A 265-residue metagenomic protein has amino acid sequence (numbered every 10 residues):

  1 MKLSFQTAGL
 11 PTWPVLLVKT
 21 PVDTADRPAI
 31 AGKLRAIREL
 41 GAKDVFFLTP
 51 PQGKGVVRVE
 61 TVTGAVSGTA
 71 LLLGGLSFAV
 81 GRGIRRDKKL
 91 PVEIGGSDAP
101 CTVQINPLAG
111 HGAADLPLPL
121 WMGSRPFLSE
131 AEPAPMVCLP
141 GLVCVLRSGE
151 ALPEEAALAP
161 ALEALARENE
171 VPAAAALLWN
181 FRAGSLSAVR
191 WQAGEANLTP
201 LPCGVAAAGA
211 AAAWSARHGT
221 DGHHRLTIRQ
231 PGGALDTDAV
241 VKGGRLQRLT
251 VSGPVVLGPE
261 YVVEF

Functional and structural regions predicted by a protein language model:
M1-G110, V145-F265: A glycine-rich beta-to-alpha transition motif near the start of alpha/beta enzyme domains, typified by
A114-A156: Surface-exposed beta-loop interaction hotspot
